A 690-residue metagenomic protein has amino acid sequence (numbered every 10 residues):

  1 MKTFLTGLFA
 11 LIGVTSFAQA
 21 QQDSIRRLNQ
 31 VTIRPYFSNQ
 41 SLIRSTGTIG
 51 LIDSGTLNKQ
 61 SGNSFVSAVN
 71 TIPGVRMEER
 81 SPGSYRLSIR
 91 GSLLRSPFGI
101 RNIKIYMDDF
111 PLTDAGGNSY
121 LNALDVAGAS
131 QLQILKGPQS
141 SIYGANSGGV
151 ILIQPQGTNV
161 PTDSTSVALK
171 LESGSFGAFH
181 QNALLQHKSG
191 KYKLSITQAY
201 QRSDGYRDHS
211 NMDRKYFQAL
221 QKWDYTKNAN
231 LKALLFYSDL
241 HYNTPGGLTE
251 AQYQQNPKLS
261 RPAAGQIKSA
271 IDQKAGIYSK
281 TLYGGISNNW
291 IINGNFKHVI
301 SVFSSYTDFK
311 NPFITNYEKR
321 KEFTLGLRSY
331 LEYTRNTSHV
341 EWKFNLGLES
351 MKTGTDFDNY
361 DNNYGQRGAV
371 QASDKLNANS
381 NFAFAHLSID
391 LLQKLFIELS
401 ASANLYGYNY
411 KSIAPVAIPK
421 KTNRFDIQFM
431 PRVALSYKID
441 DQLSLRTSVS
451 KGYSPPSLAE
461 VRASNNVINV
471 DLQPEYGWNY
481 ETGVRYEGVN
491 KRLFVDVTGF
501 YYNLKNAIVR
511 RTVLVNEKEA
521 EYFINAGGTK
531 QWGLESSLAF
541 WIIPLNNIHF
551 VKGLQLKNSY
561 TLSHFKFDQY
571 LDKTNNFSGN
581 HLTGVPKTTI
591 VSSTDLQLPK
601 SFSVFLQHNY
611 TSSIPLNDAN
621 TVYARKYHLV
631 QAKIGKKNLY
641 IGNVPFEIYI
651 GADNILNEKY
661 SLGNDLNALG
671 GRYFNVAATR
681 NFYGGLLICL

Functional and structural regions predicted by a protein language model:
V66-F110: Extracytoplasmic beta-strand/coil segments of soluble accessory domains associated with Gram-negative outer-membrane
F110-K136: Short acidic/polar hinge/loop motifs at secondary-structure boundaries that mediate gating or recognition
S140, V150-H187, Q198, G205-Y206: Short strand-turn segments of transmembrane beta-barrel domains in outer membranes, especially the first one or two
D224-Y225, F236, L387, T447 (+2 more regions): Conserved C-terminal beta-signal and adjacent last beta-strands/turns of outer-membrane beta-barrel proteins
N228-S238, K274-P415, D496-G499, L538-W541 (+1 more regions): Face-selective signature of the C-terminal outer-membrane beta-barrel domain
L235, H339-T353, D374-N503: Structural signature of Gram-negative outer-membrane beta-barrels, strongest in the C-terminal barrel of TonB-dependent
V299-F303, F309, K438, S444-S450 (+3 more regions): Membrane-embedded beta-barrel scaffold of Gram-negative outer-membrane proteins
L405, G499-N503, Y522-I614: Gram-negative outer-membrane beta-barrel transporters
